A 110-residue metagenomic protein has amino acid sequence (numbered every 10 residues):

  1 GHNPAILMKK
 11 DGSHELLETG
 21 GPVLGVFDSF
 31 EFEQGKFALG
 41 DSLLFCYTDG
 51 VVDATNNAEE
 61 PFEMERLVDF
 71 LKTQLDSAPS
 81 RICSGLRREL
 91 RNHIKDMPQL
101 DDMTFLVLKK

Functional and structural regions predicted by a protein language model:
G1-K110: Conserved subregion of the PPM/PP2C metallophosphatase catalytic domain
